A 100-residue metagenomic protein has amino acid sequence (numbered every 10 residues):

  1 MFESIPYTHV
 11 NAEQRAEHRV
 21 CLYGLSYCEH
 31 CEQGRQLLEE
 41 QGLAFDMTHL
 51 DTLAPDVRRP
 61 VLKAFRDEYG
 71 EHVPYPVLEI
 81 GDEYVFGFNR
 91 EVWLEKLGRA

Functional and structural regions predicted by a protein language model:
S4-T48: Local sequence-structure signature of Cys/Sec-based thiol-disulfide redox active-site neighborhoods
E29, L53, V85: Glycine-/small-residue-rich active-site loops that bind phosphorylated ligands and cofactors
E29-H30, D56, V92: Short alpha-helical
L50-H72, L97-A100: Thioredoxin-like thiol-disulfide oxidoreductase module
I80-A100: Non-catalytic, surface beta->alpha helical segment in thiol-disulfide oxidoreductase systems
